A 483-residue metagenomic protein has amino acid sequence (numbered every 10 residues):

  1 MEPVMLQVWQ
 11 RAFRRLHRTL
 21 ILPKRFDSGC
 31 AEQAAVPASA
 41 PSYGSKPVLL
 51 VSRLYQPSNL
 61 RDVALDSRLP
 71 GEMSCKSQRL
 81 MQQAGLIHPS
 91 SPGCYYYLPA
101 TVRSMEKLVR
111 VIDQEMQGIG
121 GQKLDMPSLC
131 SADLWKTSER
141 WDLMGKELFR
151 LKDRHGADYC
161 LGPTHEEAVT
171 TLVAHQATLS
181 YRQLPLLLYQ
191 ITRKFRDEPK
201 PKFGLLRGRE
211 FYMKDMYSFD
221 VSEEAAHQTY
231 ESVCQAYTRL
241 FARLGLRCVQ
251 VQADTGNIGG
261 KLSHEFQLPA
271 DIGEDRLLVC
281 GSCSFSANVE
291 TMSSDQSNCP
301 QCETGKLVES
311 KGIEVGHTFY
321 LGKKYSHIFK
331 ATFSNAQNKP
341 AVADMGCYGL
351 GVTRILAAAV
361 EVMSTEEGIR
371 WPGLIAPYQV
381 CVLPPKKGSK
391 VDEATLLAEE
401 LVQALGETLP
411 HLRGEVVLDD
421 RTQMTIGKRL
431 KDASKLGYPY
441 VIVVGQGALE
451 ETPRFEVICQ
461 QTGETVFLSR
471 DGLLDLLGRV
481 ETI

Functional and structural regions predicted by a protein language model:
E2-I483: NTP/phosphate- and nucleic-acid-binding module
